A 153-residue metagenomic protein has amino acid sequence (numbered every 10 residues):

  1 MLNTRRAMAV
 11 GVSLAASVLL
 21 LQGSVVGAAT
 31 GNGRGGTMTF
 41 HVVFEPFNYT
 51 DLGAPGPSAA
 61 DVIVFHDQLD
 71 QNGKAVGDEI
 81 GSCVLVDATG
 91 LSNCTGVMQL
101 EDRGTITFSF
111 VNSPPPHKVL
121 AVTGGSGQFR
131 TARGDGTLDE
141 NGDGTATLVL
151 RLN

Functional and structural regions predicted by a protein language model:
M1-A28: Secretory targeting and sorting signals
G27-N153: Beta-strand-enriched cores of mature, soluble protein domains
